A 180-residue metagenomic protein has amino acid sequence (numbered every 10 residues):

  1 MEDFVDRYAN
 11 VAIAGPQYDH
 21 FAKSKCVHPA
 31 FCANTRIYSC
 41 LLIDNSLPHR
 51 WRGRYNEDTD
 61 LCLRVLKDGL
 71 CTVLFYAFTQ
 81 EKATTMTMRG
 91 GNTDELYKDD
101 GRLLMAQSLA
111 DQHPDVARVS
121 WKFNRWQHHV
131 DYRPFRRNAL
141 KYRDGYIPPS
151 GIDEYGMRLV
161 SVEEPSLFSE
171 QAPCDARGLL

Functional and structural regions predicted by a protein language model:
M1-R64: Conserved catalytic core of nucleotide-sugar-dependent glycosyltransferases
G53-Y55, T59-L180: C-terminal catalytic/acceptor-binding lobe
